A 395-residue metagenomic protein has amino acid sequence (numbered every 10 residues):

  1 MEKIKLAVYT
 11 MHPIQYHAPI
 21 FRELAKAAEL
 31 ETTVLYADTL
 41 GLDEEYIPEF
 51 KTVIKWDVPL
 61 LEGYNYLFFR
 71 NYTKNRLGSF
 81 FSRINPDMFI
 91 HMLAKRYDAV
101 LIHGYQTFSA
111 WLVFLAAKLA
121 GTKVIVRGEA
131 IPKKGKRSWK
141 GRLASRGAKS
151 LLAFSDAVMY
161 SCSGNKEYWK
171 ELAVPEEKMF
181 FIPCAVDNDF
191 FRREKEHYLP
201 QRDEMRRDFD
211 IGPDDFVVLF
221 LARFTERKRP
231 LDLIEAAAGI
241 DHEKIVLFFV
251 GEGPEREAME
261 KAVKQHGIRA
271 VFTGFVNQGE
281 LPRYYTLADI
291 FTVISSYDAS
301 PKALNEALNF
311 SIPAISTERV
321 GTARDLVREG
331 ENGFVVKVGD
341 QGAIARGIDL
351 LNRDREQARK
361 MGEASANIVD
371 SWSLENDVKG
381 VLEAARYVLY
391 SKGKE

Functional and structural regions predicted by a protein language model:
H103-F108, A120-R142, F154-A157: A short, histidine- and acid-enriched strand-loop-helix "catalytic/donor-clamping" loop that lines the nucleotide-sugar
P200, G212-K228, I234-A237: Conserved donor-binding/catalytic core segment of Leloir-type glycosyltransferases
R207, A258, L350, Q357-S371 (+1 more regions): A short, well-ordered alpha-helix in the C-terminal region of glycosyltransferases
M259-V276: Nucleotide-activated donor-binding/catalytic signature segment of Leloir-type glycosyltransferases, i.e., the conserved
F275-V276, R283-A288: Short alpha-helical donor nucleotide-sugar binding micro-motif in glycosyltransferases
S296-Y297: Aromatic "clamp/platform" in nucleotide-sugar-dependent glycosyltransferases that forms part of the donor/acceptor
P313-T317: Short hydrophobic beta-strand element within catalytic cores of glycosyltransferases and related nucleotide-activated
R328-G330, F334-Q341, L350-R355: Conserved acidic donor-binding segment of nucleotide-sugar-dependent glycosyltransferases
